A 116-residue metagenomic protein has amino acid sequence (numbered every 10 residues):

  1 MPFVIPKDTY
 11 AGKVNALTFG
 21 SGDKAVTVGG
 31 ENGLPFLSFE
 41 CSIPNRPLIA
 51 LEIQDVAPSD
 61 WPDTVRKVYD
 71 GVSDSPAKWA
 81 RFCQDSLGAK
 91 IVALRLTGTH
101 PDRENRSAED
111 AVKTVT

Functional and structural regions predicted by a protein language model:
M1-V28: Basic, amphipathic N-terminal segments that precede the first structured/catalytic domain
P2-Y10, P44-L51, E109-D110: Short low-complexity stretches enriched in small and charged residues
T18-A57: Glycine-rich, aromatic-flanked loop segments that form ligand/cofactor-binding clefts across common enzyme folds
N32-F39, Y69-D74, A93: Short, mixed-charge, low-aromatic patches
L48-W79, R103-N105: Active-site mouth loops of central-metabolism enzymes
D60-K67, A89-V115: Glycine-rich, proline-tolerant flexible connector loops at the mouths of alpha/beta enzymes
C83: Conserved, mostly hydrophobic/aromatic
